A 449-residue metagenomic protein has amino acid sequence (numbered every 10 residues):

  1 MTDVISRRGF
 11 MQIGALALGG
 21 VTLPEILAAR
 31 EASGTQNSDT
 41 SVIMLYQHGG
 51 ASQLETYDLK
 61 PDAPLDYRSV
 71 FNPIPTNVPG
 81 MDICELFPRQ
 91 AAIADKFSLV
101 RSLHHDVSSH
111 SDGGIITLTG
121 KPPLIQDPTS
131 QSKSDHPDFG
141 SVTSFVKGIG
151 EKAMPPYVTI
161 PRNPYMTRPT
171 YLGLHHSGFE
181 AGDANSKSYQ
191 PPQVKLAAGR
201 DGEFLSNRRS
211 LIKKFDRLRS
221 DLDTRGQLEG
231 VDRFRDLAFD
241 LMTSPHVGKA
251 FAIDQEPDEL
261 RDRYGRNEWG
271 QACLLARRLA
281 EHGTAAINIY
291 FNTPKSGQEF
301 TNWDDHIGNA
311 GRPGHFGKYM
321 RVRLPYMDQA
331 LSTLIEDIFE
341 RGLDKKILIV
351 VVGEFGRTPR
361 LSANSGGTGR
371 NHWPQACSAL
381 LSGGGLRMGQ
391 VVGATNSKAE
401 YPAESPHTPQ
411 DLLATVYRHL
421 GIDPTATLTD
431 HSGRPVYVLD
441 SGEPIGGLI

Functional and structural regions predicted by a protein language model:
M1-I449: Ligand-binding pockets and gating/stacking loops
